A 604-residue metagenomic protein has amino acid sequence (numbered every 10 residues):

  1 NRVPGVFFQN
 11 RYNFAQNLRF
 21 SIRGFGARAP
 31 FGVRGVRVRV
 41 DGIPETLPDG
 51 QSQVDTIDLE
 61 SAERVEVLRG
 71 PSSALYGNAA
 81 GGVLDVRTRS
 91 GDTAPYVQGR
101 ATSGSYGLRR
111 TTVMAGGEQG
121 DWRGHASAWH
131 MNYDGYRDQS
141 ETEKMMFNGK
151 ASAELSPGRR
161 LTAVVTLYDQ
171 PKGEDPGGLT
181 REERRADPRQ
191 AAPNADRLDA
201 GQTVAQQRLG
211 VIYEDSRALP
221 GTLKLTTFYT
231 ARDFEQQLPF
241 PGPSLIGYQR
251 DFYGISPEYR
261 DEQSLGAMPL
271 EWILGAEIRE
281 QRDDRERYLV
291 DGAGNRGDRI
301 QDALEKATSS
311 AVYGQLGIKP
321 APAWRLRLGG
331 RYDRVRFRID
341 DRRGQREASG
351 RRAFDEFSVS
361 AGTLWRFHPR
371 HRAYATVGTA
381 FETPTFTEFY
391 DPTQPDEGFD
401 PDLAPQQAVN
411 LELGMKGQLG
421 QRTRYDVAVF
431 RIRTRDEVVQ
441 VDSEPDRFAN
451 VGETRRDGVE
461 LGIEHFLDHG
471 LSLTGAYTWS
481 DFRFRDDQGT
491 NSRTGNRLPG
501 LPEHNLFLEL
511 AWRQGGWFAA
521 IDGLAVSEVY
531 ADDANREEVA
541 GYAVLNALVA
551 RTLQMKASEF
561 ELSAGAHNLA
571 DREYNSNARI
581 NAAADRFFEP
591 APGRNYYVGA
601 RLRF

Functional and structural regions predicted by a protein language model:
R19-R23, V36-V40, S52-D55, V67 (+3 more regions): N-terminal periplasmic accessory domains that precede and gate Gram-negative outer-membrane beta-barrel machines
V36, I43-R69, S443: Short acidic/polar hinge/loop motifs at secondary-structure boundaries that mediate gating or recognition
Q98, S103-N132, R137-D175, G201-S216 (+7 more regions): Transmembrane beta-barrel wall of Gram-negative outer-membrane proteins
E154, L316, A375, S472 (+1 more regions): Conserved C-terminal beta-signal and adjacent last beta-strands/turns of outer-membrane beta-barrel proteins
R160-Y168, D199-R342, L364-R366, L419 (+3 more regions): Face-selective signature of the C-terminal outer-membrane beta-barrel domain
P171, G177-R184, E280-D291, R334-D341 (+7 more regions): Surface-exposed extracellular loop regions of Gram-negative outer-membrane beta-barrel proteins, predominantly
I212-D215, T222-L238, R366, R372-G378 (+3 more regions): Membrane-embedded beta-barrel scaffold of Gram-negative outer-membrane proteins
Y259-D261, P322, L326, R424-R433 (+3 more regions): Gram-negative outer-membrane beta-barrel transporters
